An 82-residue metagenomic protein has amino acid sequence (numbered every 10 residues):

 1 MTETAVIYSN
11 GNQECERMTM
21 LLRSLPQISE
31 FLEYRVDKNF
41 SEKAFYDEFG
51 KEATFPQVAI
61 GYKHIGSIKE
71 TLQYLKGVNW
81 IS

Functional and structural regions predicted by a protein language model:
M1-E30: Local sequence-structure signature of Cys/Sec-based thiol-disulfide redox active-site neighborhoods
S9-N10, V36, Y62: Conserved residues at beta->alpha junctions
F31-E33, H64: Conserved beta-strand scaffold positions in the cores of enzyme catalytic domains, especially in NTP/NDP-utilizing
Y34-E52: Thioredoxin-like thiol-disulfide oxidoreductase module
F49-A59, I68-K69: Structural micro-motif
I60-S82: Non-catalytic, surface beta->alpha helical segment in thiol-disulfide oxidoreductase systems
